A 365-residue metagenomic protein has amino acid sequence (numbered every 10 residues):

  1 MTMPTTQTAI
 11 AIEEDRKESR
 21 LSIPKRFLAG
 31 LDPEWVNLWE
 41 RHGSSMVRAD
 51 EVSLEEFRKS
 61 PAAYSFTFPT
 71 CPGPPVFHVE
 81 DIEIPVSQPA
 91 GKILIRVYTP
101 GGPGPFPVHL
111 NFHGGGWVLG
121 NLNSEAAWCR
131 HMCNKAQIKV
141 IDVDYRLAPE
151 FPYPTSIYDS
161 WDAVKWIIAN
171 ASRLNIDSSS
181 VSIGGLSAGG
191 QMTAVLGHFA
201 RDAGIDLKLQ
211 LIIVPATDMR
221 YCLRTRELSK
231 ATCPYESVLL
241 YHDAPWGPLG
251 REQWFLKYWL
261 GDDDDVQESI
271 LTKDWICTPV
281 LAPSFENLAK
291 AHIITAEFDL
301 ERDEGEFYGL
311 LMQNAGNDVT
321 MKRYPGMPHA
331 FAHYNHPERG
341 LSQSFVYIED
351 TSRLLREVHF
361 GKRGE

Functional and structural regions predicted by a protein language model:
P4-L31, W35, W39-E40, M46-V47 (+3 more regions): Alpha/beta-hydrolase superfamily serine-hydrolase fold, recognizing
H42, M46, E51-S65: Conserved catalytic and ligand/cofactor-coordination microenvironments
K59-P74, I84: N-terminal Rossmann-like dinucleotide/flavin-binding domain of flavoprotein oxidoreductases that bind FAD/FMN
